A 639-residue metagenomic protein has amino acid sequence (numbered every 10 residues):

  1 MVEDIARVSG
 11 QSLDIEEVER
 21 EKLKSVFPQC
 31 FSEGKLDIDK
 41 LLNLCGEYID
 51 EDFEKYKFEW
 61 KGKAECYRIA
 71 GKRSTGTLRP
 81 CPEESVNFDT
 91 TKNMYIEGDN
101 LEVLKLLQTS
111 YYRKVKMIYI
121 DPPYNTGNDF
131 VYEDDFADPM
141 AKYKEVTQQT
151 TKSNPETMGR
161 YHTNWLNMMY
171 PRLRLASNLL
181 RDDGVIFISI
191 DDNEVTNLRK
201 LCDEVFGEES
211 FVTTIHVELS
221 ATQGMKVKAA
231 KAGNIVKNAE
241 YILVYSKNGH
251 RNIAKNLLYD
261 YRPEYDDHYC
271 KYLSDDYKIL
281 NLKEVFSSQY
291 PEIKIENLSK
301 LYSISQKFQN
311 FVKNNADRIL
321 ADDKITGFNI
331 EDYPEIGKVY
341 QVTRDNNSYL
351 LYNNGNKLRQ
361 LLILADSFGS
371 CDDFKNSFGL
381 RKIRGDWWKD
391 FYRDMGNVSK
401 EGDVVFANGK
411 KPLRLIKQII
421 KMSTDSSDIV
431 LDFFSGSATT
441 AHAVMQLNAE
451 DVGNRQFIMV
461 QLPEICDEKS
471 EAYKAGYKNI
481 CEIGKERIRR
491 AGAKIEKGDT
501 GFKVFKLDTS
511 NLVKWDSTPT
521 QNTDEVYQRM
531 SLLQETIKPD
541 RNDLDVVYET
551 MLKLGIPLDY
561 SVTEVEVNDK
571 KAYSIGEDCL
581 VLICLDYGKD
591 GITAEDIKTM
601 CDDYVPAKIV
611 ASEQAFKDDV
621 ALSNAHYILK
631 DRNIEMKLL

Functional and structural regions predicted by a protein language model:
M1-Y119, Y124-P171, F328, D332-K338 (+5 more regions): DnaQ-like (DEDDh/DEDDy) 3′-5′ exonuclease domain used for proofreading and 3′-end trimming on nucleic acids
D4, W60, D134-A141, L166 (+3 more regions): Conserved S-adenosyl-L-methionine
E84-L106, M395-I429, Q446: Glycine-rich adenosyl-nucleotide cofactor-binding module
Y112-V185, N193, E209, I253-I325 (+4 more regions): SAM-dependent methyltransferase catalytic-core segment centered on the flexible catalytic loop and adjoining short
D129-V146, K375-K411, K417: Active-site-adjacent "gating/activation" loops or surface patches in catalytic cores
M169, D182-D183, D192-N256, D260: Signature of N6-adenine DNA methyltransferases within the class I
A229-I235, A239-Y241, S246-K400: Active-site-adjacent helix-turn-beta-strand microarchitecture at beta-sheet edges that either contains or buttresses
Q446-L639: PRPP-dependent phosphoribosyltransferase catalytic core
